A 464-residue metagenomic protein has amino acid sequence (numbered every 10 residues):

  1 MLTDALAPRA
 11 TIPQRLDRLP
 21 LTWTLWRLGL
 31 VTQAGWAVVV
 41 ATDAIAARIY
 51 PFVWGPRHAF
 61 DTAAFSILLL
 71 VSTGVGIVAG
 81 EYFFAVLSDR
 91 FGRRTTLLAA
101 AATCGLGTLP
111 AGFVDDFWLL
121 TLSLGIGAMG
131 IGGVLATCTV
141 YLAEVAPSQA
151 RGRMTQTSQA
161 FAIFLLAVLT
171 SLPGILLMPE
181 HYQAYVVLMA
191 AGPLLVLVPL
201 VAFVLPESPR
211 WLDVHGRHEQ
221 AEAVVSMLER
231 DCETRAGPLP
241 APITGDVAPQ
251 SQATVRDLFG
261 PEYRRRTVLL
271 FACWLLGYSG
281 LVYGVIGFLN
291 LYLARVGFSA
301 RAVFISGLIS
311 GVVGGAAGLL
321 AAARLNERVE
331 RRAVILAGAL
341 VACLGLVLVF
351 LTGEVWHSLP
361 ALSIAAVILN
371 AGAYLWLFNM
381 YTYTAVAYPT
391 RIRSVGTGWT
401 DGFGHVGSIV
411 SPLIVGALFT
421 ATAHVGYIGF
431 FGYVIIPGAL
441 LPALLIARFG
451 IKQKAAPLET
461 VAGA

Functional and structural regions predicted by a protein language model:
M1-A464: Transmembrane-helix signature of 12-pass secondary carriers
